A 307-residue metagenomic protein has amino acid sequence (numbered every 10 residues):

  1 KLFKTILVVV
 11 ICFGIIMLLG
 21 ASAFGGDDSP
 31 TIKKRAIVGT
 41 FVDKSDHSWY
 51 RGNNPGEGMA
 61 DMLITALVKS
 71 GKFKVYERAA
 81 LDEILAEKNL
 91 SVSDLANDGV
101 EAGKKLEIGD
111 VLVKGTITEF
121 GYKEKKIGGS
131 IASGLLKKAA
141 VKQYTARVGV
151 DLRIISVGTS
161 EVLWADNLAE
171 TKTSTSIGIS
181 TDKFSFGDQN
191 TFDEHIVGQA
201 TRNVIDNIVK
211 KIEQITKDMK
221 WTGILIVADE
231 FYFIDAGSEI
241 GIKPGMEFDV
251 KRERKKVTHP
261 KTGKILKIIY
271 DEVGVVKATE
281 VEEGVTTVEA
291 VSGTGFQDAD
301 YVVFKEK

Functional and structural regions predicted by a protein language model:
K1-K4: N-terminal secretory signal peptides that target proteins for export/translocation
V8-L18: Bacterial N-terminal signal peptides
A21-L95, L106, K114, G128 (+9 more regions): A structural "domain/chain start" motif
I32, V111, V148, A228 (+1 more regions): Exposed loop/turn and edge beta-strand positions of beta-sandwich/beta-sheet ligand-binding modules
T40, E119, S156, V227 (+3 more regions): A residue-level detector for short acidic-glycine micro-motifs
S91-V162, K243, R254-G263, K267-I269 (+1 more regions): Surface-exposed short loop/turn segments
D249-K307: Beta-strand/loop-dominated core regions that host nucleotide or nucleotide-derived cofactor-binding catalytic loops
